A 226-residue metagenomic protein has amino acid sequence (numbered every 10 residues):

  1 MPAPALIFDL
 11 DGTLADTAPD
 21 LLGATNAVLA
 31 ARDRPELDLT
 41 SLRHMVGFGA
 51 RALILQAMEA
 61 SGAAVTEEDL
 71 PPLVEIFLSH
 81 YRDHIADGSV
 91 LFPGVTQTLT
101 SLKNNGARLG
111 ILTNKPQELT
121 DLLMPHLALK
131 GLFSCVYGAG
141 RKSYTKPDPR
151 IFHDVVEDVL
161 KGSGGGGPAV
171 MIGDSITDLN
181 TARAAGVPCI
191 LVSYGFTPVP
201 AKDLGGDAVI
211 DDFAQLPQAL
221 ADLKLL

Functional and structural regions predicted by a protein language model:
M1-H44: Active-site neighborhood of HAD-like aspartate-dependent phosphohydrolases
M1-P4, T40, K103, Q117 (+1 more regions): Asp-based, Mg2+/Mn2+-dependent phosphohydrolase catalytic module
P2, R82-I111, Q117-D121, P149: Short, acidic loop-to-helix structural element flanking the phosphoryl-transfer center in phosphate-processing enzymes
I7, L14, L91, L109-L112 (+2 more regions): Conserved SAM-binding loop
L22, N26, G47, R51-L55 (+4 more regions): An amphipathic alpha-helix signature
A31-G62, E67, P93: Alpha-helical substrate-recognition element adjacent to the catalytic core
P35, R108, P188: Residue-level detector of anion-binding/catalytic polar loops
E59-Q97: Metal-dependent phosphoesterase signature
